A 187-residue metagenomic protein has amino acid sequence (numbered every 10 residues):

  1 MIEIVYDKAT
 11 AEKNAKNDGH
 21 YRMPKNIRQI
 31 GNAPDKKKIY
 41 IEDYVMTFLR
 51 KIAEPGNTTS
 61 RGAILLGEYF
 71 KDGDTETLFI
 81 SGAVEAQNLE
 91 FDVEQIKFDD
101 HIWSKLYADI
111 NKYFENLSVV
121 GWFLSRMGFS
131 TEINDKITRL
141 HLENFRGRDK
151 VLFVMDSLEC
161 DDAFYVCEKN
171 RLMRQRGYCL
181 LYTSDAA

Functional and structural regions predicted by a protein language model:
M1-F48, I52: N-terminal extension/subdomain marker
A15-G19, G82-I137: Short HxH-centered metal-ligating active-site micro-motif
D35-V45, L49-K71, I80: Domain-level signal for Mg2+-assisted phosphodiester chemistry and nucleotide/NA-binding surfaces in nucleic-acid
G62-L66, F153, A163-Y165: Short beta-strand scaffold segments in enzyme catalytic cores
E76-L78: Active-site acidic/histidine clusters and adjacent loop/turn architecture that either coordinate catalytic ions
R139-R146, R171-Q175: A short alpha->loop->secondary-structure connector
G147-V151: Short glycine-/polar-rich loops that comprise or flank the Walker A/P-loop and associated switch/sensor motifs
Y182-A187: Conserved small/polar residues in nucleotide/adenosyl-binding loops
